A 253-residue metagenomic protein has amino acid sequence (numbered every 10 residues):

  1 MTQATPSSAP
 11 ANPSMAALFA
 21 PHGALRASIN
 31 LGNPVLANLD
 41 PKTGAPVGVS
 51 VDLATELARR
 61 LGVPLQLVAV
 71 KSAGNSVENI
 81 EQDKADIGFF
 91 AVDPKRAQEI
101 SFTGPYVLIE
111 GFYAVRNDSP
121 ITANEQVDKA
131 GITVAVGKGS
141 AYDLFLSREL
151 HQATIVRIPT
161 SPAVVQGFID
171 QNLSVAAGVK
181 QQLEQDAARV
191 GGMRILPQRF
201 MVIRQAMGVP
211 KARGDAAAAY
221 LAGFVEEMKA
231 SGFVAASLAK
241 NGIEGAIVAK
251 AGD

Functional and structural regions predicted by a protein language model:
T2-A16, G48-R60, D118-I121, E125 (+2 more regions): Extended ligand-binding regions for polar small-molecule ligands
A4-A91, R96, M228-S231, K240: Extracytoplasmic small-molecule ligand-binding "clamshell" domains of the periplasmic binding protein/Venus flytrap
A24-N30, V47, E125-Y142, T154-I155: Short loop->beta-strand "edge-of-pocket" segments that line small-molecule binding or catalytic clefts across diverse
L31, L108-D118, K180, E184-E226 (+1 more regions): Periplasmic-binding protein-like
A37-P41, A54-P64, T103, D128-A130 (+3 more regions): Ligand-binding cleft/hinge of the Venus flytrap
V51, L67-E78, I121-T122, V156-G167 (+1 more regions): Short helix-initiation/N-cap motifs at beta->coil->alpha
G74, A91-E99, F145-R148, Q166-M201: A ligand-binding cleft/hinge motif common to bilobed small-molecule-binding domains
Y106, V115-T133: Flexible hinge/capping segments at coil-to-helix
